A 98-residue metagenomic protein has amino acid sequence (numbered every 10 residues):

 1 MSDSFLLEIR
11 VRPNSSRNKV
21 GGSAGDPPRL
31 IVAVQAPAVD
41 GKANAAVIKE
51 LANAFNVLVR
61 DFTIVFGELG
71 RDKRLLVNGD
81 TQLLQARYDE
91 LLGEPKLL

Functional and structural regions predicted by a protein language model:
M1-G41, A45-K49, V57-V59, T63-L69 (+1 more regions): Contiguous, often N-terminal, cationic amphipathic patches that form binding interfaces
A52: The alpha-helix within a helix-turn-helix
